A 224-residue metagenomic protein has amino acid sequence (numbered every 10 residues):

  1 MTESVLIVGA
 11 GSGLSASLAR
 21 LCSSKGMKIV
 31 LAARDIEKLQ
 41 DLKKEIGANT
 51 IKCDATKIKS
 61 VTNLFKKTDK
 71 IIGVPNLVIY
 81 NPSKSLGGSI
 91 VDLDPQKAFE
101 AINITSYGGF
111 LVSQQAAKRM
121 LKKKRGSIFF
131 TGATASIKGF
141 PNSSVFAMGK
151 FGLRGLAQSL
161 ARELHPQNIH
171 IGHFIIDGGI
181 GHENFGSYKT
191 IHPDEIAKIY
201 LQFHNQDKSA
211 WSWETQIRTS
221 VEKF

Functional and structural regions predicted by a protein language model:
E3, V74-P75, S89, M120-A133 (+1 more regions): Active-site loop of short-chain dehydrogenase/reductase
G11-S12: Conserved glycine-rich cofactor-binding loop
I46-K59: Rossmann-fold cofactor-recognition segment
I79-G87: Conserved NAD(P)H cofactor-binding loop of Rossmann-fold oxidoreductase domains
K84, V91-F110, F129, L153: Catalytic Tyr-X3-Lys loop
S113-Q114, Q158: A short, exposed helix-loop element centered on a Lys and neighboring polar residues
S127-G152, A157-Q158, R162-H165, I175 (+1 more regions): Catalytic loop of short-chain dehydrogenase/reductase
P166-G181, F185-F224: C-terminal helical subdomain
